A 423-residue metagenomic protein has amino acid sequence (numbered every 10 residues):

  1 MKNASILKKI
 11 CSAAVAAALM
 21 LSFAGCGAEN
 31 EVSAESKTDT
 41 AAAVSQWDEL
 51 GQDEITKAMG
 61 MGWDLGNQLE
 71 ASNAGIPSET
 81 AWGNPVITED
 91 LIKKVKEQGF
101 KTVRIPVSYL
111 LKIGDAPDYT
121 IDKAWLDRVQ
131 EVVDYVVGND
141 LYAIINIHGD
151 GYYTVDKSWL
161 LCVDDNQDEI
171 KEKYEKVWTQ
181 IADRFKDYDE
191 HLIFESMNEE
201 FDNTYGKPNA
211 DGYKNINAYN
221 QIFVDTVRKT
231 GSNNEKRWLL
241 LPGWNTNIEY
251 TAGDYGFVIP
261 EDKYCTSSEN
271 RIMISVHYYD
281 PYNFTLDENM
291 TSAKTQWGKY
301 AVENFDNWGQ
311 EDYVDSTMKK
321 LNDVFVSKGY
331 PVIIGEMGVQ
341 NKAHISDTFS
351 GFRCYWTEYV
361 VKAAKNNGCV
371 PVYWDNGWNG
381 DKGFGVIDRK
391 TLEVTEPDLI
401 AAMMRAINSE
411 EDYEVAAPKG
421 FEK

Functional and structural regions predicted by a protein language model:
M1-A14: Bacterial N-terminal signal peptides that target proteins for export
A13-S22: Bacterial N-terminal signal peptides
L21-A42: Sec-dependent signal peptide cleavage junction
V44-W238, P242-T251, G380, V394 (+2 more regions): Active-site mouth of glycoside hydrolases
A74, F284-E288, I345, G383-F384: Short conserved micro-motifs at the rims of enzyme active sites and ligand-binding pockets
D168-W308, K319-V339, N366-C369: Active-site region of glycoside hydrolase catalytic domains
H344-K423: Aromatic-rich peripheral "rim/lid" segments of glycoside hydrolase catalytic domains that contact and position glycan
